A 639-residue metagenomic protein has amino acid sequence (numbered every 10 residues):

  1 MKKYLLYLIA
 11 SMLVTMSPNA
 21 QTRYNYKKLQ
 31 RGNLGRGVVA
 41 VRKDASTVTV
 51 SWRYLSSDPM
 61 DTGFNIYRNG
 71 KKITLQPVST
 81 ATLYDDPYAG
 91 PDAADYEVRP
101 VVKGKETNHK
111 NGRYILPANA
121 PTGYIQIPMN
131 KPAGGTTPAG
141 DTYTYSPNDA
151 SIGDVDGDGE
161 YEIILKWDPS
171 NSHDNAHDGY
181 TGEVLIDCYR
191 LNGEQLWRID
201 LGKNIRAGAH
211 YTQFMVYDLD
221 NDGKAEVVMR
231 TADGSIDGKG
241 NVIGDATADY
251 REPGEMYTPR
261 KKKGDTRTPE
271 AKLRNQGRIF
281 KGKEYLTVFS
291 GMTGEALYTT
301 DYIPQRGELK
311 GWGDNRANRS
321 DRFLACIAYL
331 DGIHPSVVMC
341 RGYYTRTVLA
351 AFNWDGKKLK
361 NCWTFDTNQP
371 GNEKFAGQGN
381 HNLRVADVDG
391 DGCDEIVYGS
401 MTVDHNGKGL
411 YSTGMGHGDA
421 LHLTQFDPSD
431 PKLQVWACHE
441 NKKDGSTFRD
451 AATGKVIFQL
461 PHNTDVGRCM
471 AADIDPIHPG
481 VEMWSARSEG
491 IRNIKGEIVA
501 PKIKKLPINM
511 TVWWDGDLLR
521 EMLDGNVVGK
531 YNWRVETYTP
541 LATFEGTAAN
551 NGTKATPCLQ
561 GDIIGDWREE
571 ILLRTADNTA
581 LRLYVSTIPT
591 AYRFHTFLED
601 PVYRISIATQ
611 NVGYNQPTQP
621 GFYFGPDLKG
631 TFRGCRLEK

Functional and structural regions predicted by a protein language model:
M1-Y4: Positively charged n-region of N-terminal signal peptides that target proteins for export
Y7-T15: Bacterial N-terminal signal peptides
P18-T22: Boundary at the C-terminal end of the N-terminal hydrophobic targeting segment
K27, R31-R36, A45-T47, Y54-P59 (+1 more regions): Beta-propeller-forming repeat regions
L55-N69: Solvent-exposed loop/turn segments flanking beta-strands in beta-repeat/beta-sandwich domains
K72-T74: Ser/Thr-rich low-complexity repeats and stalk/linker segments
